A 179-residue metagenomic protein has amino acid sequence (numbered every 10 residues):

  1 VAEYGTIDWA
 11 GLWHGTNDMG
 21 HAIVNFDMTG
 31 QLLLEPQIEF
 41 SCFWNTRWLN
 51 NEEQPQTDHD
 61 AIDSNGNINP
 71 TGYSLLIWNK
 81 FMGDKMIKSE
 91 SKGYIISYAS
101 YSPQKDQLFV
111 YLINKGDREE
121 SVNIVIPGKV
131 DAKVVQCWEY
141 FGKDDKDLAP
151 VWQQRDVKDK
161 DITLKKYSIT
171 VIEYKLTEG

Functional and structural regions predicted by a protein language model:
V1-Y98: Aromatic/acidic polysaccharide-binding cleft in carbohydrate-active enzymes
H14-D18, V122-P127, W138-E139, W152: Composition- and surface-driven signal marking solvent-exposed, interaction-prone regions in large proteins
I87-S91, E120-I126, Q153-I162: Generic detection of short hydrophobic beta-strand segments and adjacent strand-loop junctions
Y94-D131, V171-E173: Carbohydrate-binding surface patches
P127-D145: Solvent-exposed beta-hairpin/edge-strand motifs
E139-V157: Solvent-exposed beta-strand/loop surfaces of large extracellular or lumenal domains
W152-G179: C-terminal beta-strand-rich structural cap/linker in extracellular carbohydrate-active enzymes
